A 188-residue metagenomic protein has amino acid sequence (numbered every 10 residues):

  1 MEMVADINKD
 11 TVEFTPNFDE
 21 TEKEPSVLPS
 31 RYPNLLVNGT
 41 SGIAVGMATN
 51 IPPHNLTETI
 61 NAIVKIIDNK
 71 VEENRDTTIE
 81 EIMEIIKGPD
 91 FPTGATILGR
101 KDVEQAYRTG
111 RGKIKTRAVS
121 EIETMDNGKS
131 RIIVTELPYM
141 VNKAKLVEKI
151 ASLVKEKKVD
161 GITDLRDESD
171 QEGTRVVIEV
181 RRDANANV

Functional and structural regions predicted by a protein language model:
M1-V12: Proline-centered turn/helix-capping motifs that create local helix->coil transitions or kinks
D10-N38, I43-V188: Intrinsically disordered, low-complexity regulatory segments
